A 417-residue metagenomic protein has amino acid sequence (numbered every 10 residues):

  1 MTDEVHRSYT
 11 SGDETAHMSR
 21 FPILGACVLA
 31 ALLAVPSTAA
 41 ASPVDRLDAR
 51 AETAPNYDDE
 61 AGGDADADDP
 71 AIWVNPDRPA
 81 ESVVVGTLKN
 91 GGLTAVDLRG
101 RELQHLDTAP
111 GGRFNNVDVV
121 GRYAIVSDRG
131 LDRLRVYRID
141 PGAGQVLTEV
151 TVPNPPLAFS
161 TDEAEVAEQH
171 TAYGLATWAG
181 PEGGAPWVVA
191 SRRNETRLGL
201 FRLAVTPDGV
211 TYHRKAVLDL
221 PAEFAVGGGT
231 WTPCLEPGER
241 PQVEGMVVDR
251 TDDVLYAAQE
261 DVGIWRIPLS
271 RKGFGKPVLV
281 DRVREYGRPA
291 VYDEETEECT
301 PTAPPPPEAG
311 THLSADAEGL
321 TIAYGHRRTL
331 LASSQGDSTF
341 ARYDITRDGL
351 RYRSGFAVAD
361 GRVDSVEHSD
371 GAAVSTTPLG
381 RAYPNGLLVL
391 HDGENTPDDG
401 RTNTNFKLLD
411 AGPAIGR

Functional and structural regions predicted by a protein language model:
M1-L24: Actinobacteria-biased recognition of intrinsically disordered, low-complexity terminal regions
T2, G25, A30-A34, A158 (+1 more regions): Compositionally biased amphipathic helical and low-complexity segments enriched in hydrophobic
G12-T15, C27, V35, L218 (+1 more regions): A generic structural signal for solvent-exposed, polar alpha-helical segments
H17-A41: Secretory targeting and sorting signals
S42-R417: Sequence/structural signature of beta-propeller domains
